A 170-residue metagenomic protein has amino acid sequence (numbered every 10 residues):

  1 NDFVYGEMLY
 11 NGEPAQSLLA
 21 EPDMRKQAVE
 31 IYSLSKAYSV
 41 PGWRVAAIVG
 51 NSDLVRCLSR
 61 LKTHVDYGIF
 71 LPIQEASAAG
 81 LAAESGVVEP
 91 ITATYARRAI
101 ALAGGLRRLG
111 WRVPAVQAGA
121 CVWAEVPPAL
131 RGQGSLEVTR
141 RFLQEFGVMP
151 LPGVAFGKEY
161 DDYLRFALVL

Functional and structural regions predicted by a protein language model:
N1-L170: PLP-dependent class I/II
